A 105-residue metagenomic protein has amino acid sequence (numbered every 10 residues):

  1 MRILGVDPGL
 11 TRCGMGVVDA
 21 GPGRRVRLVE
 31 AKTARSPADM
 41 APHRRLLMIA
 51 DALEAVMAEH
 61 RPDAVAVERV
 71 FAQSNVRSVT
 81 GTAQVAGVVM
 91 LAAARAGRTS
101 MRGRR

Functional and structural regions predicted by a protein language model:
M1-R105: Phosphate- and other anionic-substrate recognition elements at nucleic-acid/protein interfaces
